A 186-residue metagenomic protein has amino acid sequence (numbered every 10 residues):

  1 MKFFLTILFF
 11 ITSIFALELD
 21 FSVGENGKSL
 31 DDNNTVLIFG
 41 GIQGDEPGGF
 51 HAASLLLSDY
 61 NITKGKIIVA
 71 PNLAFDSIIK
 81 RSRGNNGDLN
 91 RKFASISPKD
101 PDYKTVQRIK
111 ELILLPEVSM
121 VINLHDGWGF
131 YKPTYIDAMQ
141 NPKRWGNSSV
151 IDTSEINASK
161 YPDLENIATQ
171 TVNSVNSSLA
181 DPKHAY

Functional and structural regions predicted by a protein language model:
F3-S13: Sec-dependent N-terminal signal peptides
D20-D32: Short beta-strand-to-loop junctions in surface cap/lid or active-site-entrance loops
V23-E25, G40, P71, R91: Pocket-edge structural micro-motifs
D32-T35, P47-T169: Active-site/substrate-binding loop(s) of hydrolase catalytic cores
N34-I42: Short beta-strand element of the alpha/beta-hydrolase
H125, Y131, N176-Y186: Short catalytic/ligand-gating loop segments at beta-alpha or beta-beta junctions within enzyme catalytic domains
N166, Q170, S174-A180: A conserved mid-domain beta-alpha-beta active-site/ligand-binding segment of alpha/beta enzyme cores
